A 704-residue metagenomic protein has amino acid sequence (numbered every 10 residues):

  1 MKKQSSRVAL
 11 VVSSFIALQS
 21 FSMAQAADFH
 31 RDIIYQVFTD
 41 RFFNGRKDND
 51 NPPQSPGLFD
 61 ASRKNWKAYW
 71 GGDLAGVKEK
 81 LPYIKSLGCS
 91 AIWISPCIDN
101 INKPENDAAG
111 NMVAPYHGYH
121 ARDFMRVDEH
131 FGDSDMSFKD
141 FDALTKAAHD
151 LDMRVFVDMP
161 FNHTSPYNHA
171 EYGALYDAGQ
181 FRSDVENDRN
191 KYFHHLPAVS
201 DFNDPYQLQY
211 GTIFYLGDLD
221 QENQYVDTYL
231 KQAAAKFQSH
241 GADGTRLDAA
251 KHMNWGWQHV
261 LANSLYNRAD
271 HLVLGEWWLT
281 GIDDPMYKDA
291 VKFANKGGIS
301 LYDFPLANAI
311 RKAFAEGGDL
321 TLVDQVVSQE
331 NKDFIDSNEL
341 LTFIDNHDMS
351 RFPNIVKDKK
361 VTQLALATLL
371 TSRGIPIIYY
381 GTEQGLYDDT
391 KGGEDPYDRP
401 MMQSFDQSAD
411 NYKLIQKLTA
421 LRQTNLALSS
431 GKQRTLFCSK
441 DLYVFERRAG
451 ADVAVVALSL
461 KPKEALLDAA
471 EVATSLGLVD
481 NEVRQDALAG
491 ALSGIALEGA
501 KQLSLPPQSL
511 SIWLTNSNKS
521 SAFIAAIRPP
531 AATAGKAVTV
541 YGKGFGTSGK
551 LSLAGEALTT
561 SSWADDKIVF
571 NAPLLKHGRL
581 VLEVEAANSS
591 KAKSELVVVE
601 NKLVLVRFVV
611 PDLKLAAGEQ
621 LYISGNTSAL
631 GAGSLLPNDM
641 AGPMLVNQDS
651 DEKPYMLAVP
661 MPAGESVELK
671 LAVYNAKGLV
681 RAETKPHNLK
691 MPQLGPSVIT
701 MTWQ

Functional and structural regions predicted by a protein language model:
S5-A9, S13, S20-F38, D50-S55 (+5 more regions): Carbohydrate-interacting/catalytic domains
A26-I33, F38-H240, G256-M286, L301 (+1 more regions): Substrate-binding/active-site clefts of carbohydrate-active enzymes
A143-M153, H163, Q232-D336, L340 (+6 more regions): Active-site-proximal helices and loops of the catalytic beta/alpha 8
V456-L458, A537-K543, R607-P611, Y622-S624: Short edge beta-strand/loop segments characteristic of extracellular beta-sandwich folds
P462, K543-S548, L615-E619, G664: Short proline/glycine-enriched turn/loop motifs at strand-loop junctions of beta-rich domains
N516-S548, G578-R579, S589-K602: Beta-strand/beta-sandwich contexts
A572-G578, M661-E665: Surface-exposed, short loops/turns at beta-strand junctions within beta-sandwich domains
K614-S666, Y674-L694: Aromatic-rich carbohydrate-binding modules that target alpha-glucans
